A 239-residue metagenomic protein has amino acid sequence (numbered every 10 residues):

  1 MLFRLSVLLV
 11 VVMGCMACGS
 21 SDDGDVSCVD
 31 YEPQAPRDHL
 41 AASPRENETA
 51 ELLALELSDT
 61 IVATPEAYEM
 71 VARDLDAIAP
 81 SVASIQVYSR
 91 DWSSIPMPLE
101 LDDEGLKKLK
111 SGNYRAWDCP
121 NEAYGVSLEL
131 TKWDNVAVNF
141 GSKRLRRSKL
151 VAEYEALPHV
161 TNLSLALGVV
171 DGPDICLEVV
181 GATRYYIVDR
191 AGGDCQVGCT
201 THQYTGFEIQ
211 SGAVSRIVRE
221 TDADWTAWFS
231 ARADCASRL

Functional and structural regions predicted by a protein language model:
M1-V7: Bacterial N-terminal signal peptides that target proteins for export
G14-A17: C-terminal motif of bacterial Sec signal peptides marking the signal peptidase cleavage site
G19-S21: Bacterial signal peptide processing site
S27-V169: Extended, low-hydrophobicity segments enriched in charged/polar residues
V170-G172, G198-T205: Short, surface-exposed coil-to-beta transition loops
I175-Y185, F207-R216: A short, structured loop/turn motif at beta-sheet edges
G193-Q196: Short glycine/acidic-enriched loop and turn motifs that connect beta-strands
V218-A233: Short, solvent-exposed aromatic-acidic interface loops
